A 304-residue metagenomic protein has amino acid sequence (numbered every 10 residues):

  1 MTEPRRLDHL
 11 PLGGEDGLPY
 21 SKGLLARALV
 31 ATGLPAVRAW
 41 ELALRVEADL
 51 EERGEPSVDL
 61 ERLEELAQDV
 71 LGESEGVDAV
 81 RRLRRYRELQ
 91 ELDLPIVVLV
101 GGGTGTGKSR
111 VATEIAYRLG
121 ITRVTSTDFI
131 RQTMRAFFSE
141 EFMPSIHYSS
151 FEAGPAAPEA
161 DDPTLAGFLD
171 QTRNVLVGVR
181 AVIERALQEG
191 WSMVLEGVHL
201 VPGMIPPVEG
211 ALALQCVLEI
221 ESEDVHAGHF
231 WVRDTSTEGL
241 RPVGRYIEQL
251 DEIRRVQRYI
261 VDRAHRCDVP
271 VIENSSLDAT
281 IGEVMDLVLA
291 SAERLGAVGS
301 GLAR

Functional and structural regions predicted by a protein language model:
V30, P35-V97: Extreme N-terminal, non-catalytic leader segments that precede Walker-type/kinase nucleotide-binding cores
V97-L119: Glycine-rich phosphate-binding P-loop
G120-F137: Short beta-strand-centered segment that lines the nucleotide-binding/catalytic pocket of NTP-utilizing
I121, E209-L214, C267-V269: Short glycine-/polar-rich loops that comprise or flank the Walker A/P-loop and associated switch/sensor motifs
T122, Q188-L195, L214: Loop/turn-to-beta-strand initiation segments
R135-W191: Conserved nucleotide-sensing/catalytic segment adjacent to the nucleotide-binding pocket in NTP-handling enzymes
L212-R258: A glycine- and Lys/Arg-enriched "phosphate-lid" helix/loop adjacent to the NTP-binding pocket of small-molecule kinases
R258-R304: NTP-dependent small-molecule kinase module
